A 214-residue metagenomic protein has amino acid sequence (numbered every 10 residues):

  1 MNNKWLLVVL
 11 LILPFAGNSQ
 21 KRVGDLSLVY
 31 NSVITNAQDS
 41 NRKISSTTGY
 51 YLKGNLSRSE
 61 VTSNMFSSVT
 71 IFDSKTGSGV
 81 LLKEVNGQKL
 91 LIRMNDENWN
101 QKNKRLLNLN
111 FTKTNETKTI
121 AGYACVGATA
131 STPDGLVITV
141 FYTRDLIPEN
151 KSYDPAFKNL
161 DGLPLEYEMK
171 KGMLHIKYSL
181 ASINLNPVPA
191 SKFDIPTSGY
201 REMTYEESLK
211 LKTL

Functional and structural regions predicted by a protein language model:
M1-V23: Bacterial Sec-dependent N-terminal signal peptides
K21-L214: Extended soluble regions of mature proteins
